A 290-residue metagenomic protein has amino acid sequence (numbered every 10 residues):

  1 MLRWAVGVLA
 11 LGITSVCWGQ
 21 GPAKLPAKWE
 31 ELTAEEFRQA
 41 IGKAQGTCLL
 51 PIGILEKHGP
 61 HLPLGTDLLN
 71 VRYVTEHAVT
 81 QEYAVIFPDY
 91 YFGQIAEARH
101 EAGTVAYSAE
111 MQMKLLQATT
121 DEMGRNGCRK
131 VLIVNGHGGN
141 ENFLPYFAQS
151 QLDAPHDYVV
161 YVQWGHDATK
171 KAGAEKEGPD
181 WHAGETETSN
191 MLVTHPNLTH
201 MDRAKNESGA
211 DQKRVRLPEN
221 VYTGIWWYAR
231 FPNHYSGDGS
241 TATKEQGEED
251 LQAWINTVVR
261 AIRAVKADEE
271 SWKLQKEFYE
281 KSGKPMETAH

Functional and structural regions predicted by a protein language model:
M1-L2: N-terminal secretory signal peptides that target proteins for export/translocation
A5-V16: Bacterial N-terminal signal peptides
Q20-E110, K114-L132, G138-H290: Extended, histidine- and acidic-residue-enriched regions that form the cofactor-binding/catalytic faces
